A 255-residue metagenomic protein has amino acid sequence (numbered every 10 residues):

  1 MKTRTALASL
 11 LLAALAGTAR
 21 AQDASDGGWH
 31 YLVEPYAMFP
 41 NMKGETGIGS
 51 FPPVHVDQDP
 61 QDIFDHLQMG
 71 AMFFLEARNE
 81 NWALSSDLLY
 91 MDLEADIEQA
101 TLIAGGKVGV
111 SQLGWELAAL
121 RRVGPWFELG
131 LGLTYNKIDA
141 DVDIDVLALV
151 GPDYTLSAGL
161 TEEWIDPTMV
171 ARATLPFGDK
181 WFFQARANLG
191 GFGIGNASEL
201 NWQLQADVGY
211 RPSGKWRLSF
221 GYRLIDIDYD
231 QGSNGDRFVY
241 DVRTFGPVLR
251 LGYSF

Functional and structural regions predicted by a protein language model:
Q22-E94, G252-S254: Short glycine/proline- and aromatic-enriched beta-strand/turn motifs that initiate or cap beta-hairpins
G27-W29, L67-A71, S111-W115, P125 (+3 more regions): Residues that define the transmembrane beta-barrel architecture of outer-membrane proteins
V33-P35, F73-N79, L117-R121, L131-L133 (+4 more regions): Residues on the lipid-exposed face of transmembrane beta-strands in outer-membrane beta-barrel proteins
A37-N41, N79-N81, L88-E94, Y135-D139 (+4 more regions): Transmembrane beta-strands of outer-membrane beta-barrel pores
G44-F51, D96-I103, D141-L149, I194-W202 (+1 more regions): Outer-membrane beta-barrel translocator domains and adjoining extracellular loop/strand segments of Gram-negative
V56-Q61, A100-K107, P152-L160, G190-G195 (+1 more regions): Extracellular loop and loop/strand-boundary signature of outer-membrane beta-barrel proteins
N81-L84, W126-L129, D179-F183, K215-L218: Repeated loop/turn-to-beta-strand initiation elements of outer-membrane beta-barrel proteins
G209-F255: Predominantly the C-terminal beta-signal and adjacent terminal strand-loop region of outer-membrane beta-barrel
